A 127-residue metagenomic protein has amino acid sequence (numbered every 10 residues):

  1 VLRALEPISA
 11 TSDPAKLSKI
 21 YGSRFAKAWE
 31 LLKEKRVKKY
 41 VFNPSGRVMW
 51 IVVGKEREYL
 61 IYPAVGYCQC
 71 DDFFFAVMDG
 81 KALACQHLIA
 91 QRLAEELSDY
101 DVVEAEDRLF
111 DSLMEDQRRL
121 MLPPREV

Functional and structural regions predicted by a protein language model:
V1-V127: Long, low-complexity, compositionally biased intrinsically disordered regions
